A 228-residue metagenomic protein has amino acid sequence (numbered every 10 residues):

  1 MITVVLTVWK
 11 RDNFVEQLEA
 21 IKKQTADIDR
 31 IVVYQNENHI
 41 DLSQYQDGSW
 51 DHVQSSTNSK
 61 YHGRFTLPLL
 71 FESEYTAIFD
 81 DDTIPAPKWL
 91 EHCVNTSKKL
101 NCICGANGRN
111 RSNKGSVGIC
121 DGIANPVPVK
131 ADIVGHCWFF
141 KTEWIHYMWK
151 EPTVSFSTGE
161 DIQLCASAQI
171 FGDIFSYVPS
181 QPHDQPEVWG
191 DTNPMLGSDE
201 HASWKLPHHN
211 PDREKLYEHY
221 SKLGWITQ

Functional and structural regions predicted by a protein language model:
M1, V5-Q17, N36-H39, H52-V53 (+4 more regions): Catalytic phosphate/metal-binding cores of nucleic-acid and nucleotide-processing enzymes, i.e., regions that mediate
I2, N13-Q17, E151-Q228: C-terminal catalytic/acceptor-binding lobe
E16-A20, Q44-Y45, F65-L67, W89-C93: A short acidic, amphipathic alpha-helical/loop segment
E19-I28: Short, acidic, metal-binding catalytic loop of nucleotide-sugar glycosyltransferases
N36, F79-D81: Active-site acidic Asp-centered loop
H39-F71: Active-site-proximal specificity loops/subdomain of glycosyltransferases
T76: Short aromatic/hydrophobic "clamp" motif used to bind/position activated sugar donors
I84-T153: Conserved catalytic core of nucleotide-sugar-dependent glycosyltransferases
